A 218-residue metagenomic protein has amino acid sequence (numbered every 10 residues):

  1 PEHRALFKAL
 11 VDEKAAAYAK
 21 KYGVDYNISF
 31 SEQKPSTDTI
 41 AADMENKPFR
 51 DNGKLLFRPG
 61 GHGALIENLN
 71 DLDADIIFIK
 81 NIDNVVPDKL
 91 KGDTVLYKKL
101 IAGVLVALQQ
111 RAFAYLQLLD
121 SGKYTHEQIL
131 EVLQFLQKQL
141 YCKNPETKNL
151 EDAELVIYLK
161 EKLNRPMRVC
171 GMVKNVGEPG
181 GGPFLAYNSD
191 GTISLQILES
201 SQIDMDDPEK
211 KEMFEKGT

Functional and structural regions predicted by a protein language model:
P1-V176, D190-T192, Q202: Domain-scale recognition of functional cores that engage charged ligands
G180-L185: Short aromatic-glycine-enriched beta-strand elements
N188-T192, E215-K216: Short, surface-exposed loop/turn microsegments at beta-strand edges and helix-strand junctions
L195-M205: Beta-strand/loop nucleic-acid-binding surfaces
E209-T218: Short nucleic-acid-contacting surface segments enriched for D/E, G, S/T with interspersed K/R
